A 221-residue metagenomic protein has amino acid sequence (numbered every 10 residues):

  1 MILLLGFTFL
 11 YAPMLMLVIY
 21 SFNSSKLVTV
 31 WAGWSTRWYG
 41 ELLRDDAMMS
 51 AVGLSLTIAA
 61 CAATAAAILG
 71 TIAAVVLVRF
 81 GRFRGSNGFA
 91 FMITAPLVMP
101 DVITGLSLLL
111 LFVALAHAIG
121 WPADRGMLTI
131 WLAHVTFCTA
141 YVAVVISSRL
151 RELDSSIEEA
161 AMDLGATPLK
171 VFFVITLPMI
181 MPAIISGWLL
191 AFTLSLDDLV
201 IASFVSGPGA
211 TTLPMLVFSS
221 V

Functional and structural regions predicted by a protein language model:
M1-D46, S50-G53, T57: N-terminal, non-cleaved signal-anchor transmembrane helix
I2-M14, V142-S147, L153-D154, P168-D197: Transmembrane alpha-helices
Y11-K26, L54, G105-I119, L189-S195: A structural signal for multi-pass alpha-helical bundles of membrane permease subunits that mediate small-molecule
K26, W38-M48, S195-V221: Interhelical loop and adjacent transmembrane-helix boundary motif in polytopic membrane transport permeases
L27-A32, T36, E41, V102-F137 (+2 more regions): Membrane-interfacial helix termini and adjacent extracytoplasmic/periplasmic loops of multi-pass transporters
M49, G53, T57-L69, A73 (+4 more regions): Hydrophobic alpha-helical transmembrane segments of multipass integral membrane proteins, especially permease/channel
V52, L77, A95, S156-L164: Short hydrophobic faces within alpha-helices
A60-I93, V113-A114, S155: Transmembrane-helix boundary motif in ABC transporter permease subunits
